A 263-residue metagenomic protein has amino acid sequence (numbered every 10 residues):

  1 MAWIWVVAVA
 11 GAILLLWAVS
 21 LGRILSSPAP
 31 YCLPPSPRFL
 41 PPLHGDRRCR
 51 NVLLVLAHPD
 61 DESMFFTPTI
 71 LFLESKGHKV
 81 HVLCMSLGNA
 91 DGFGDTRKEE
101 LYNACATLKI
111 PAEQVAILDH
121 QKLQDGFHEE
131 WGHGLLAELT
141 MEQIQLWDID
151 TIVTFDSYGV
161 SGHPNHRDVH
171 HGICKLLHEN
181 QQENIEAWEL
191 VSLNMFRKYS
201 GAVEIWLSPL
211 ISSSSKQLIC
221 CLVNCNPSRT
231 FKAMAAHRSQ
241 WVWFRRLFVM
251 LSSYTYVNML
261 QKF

Functional and structural regions predicted by a protein language model:
M1-N184, A236, W243-M250: Active-site beta-strand->loop->alpha-helix modules in alpha/beta enzyme cores, enriched in Gly/His/Asp(Glu)
M1-S20, E179-F263: The feature marks non-catalytic terminal segments
